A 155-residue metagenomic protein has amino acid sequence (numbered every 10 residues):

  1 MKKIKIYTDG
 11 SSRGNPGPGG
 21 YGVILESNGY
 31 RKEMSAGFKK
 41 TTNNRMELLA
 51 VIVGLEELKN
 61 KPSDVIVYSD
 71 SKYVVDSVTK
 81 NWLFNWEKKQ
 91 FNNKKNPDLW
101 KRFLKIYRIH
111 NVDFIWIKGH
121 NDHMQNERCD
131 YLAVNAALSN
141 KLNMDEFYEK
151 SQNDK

Functional and structural regions predicted by a protein language model:
M1-R45, L49, L55-S63, Y131 (+2 more regions): RNase H-like nuclease fold core
T8-P18, I52-R128, L132, A137 (+1 more regions): RNase H catalytic domain
